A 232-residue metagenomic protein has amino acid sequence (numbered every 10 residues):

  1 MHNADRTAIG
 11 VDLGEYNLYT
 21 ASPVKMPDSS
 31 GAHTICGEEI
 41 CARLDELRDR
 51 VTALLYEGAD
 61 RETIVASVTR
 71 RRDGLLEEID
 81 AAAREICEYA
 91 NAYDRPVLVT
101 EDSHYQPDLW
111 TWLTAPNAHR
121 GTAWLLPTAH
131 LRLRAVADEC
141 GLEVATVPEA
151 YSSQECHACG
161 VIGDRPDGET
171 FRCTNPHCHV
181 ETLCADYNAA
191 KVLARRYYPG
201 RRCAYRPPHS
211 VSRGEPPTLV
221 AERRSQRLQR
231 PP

Functional and structural regions predicted by a protein language model:
M1, L131-P232: Positively charged, low-complexity nucleic-acid-binding target-recognition regions
M1-L126, P208-P232: Substrate-contacting helices/loops that form the catalytic groove of nucleic-acid and nucleotide-polymer processing
